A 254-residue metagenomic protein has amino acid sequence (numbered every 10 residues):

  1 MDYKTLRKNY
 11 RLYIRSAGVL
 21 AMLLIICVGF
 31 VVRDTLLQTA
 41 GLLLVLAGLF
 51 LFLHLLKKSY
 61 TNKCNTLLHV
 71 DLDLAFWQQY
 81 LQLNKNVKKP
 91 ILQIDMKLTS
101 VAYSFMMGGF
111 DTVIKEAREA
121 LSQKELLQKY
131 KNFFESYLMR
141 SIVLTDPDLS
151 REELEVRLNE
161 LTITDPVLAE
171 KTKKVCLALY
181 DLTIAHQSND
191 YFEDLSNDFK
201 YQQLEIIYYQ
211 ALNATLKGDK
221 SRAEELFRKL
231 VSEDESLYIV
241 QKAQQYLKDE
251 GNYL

Functional and structural regions predicted by a protein language model:
M1-W77: N-terminal alpha-helical membrane-insertion module
F50-E125: N-terminal topogenic membrane-targeting module
H54, N86-Q93, Q128-F133, D165-E170 (+2 more regions): Residue signature of alpha-solenoid helical repeat architecture, marking inter-repeat boundaries and helix-start
T61-V70, S104-D111, I142-E152, L177-Q187 (+1 more regions): Short coil/turn connectors between adjacent alpha-helices in alpha-solenoid helical repeat scaffolds
N62, L92-Y103, F133-S141, A169-Y180 (+2 more regions): "A position-specific structural signal for the A-helix of alpha-solenoid helical repeats
A75-N84, F110-Q123, P147-D165, A185-F199 (+1 more regions): Alpha-helical repeat scaffolds
Q123-T145: Alpha-helical transmembrane segments and their immediate juxtamembrane interface regions
D194-L254: Long, non-transmembrane cytosolic or organellar matrix-exposed soluble domains/tails of integral membrane proteins
